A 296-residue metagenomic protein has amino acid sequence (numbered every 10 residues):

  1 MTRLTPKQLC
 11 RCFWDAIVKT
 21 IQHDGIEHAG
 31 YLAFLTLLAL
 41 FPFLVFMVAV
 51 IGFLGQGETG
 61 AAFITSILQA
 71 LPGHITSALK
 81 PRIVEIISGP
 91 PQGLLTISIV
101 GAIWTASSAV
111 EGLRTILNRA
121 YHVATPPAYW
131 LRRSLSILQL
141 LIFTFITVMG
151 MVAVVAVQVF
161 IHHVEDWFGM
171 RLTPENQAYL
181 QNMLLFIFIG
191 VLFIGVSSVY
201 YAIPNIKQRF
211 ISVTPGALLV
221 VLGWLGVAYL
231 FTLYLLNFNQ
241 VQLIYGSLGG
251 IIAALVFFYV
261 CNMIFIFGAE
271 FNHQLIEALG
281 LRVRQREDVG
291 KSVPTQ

Functional and structural regions predicted by a protein language model:
M1-Q296: Membrane-embedded alpha-helices and immediately adjacent juxtamembrane helical segments in alpha-helical membrane
